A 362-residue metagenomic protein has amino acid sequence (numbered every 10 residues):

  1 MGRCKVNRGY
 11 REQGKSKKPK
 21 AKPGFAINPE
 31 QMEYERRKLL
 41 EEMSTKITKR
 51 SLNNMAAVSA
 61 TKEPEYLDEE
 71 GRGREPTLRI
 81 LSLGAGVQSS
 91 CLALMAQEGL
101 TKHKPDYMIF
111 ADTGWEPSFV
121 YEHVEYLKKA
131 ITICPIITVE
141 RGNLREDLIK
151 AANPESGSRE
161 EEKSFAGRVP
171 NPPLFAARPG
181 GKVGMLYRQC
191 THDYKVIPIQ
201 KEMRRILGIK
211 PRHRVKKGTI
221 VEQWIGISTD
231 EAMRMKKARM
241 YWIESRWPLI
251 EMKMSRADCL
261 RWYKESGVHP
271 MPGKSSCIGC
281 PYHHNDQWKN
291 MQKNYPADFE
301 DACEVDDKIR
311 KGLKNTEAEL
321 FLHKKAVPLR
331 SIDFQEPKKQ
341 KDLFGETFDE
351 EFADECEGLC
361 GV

Functional and structural regions predicted by a protein language model:
M1-G2, S16, C277, L320: Short intrinsically disordered, low-complexity coil segments enriched in acidic
G2-M43, T48: Arg/Lys-rich, low-complexity, intrinsically disordered basic segments
M43-V362: Nucleotide-activated chemistry modules centered on ATP-dependent adenylation/adenylyltransferase
